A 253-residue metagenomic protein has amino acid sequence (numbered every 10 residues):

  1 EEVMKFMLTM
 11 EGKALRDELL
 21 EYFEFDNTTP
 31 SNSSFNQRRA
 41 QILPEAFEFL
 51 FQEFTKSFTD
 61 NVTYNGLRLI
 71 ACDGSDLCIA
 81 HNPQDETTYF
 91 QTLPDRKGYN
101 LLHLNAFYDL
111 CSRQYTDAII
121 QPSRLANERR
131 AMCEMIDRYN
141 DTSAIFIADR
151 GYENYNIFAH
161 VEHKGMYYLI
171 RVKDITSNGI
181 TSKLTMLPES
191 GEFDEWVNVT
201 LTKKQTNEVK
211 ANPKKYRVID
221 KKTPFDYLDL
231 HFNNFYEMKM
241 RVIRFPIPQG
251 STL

Functional and structural regions predicted by a protein language model:
E1-K13, E21, S34-I42, A46-L50 (+4 more regions): Single, function-defining residue in the core of a domain
E18-F25: Short alpha-helical "recognition helix" segments of helix-turn-helix
T28: Flexible coil/turn residues that form the inter-helical turn or adjacent wing/linker of helix-turn-helix
Q52-N61: A short, well-structured juxtamembrane/interface segment
R68-I70: Conserved beta-strand elements of the Class I
F90: Extracytosolic and intramembrane catalytic regions of membrane-associated proteins in envelope/secretory systems
